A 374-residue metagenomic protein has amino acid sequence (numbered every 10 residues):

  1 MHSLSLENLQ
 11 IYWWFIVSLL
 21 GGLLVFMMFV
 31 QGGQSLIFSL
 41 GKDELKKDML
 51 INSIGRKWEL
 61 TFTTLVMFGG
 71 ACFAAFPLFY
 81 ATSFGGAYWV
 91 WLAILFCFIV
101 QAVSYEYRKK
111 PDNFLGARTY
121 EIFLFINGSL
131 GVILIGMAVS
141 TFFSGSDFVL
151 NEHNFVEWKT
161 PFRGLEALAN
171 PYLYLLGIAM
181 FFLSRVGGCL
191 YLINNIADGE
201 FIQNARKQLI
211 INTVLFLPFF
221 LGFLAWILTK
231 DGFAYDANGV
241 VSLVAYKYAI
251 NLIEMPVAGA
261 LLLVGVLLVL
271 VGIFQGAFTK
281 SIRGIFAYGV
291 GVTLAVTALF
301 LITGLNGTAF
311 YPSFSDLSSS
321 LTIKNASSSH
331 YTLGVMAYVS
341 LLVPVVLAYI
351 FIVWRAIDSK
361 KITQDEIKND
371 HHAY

Functional and structural regions predicted by a protein language model:
M1-F62, V66-G69: N-terminal signal-anchor module of multipass membrane proteins
M1-S3, V241-Y246, P312-T332: Short, membrane-exposed interhelical loops at transmembrane-helix boundaries
Q10-S18, A117-L134, Q203-F216, T279-T293: Alpha-helical transmembrane segments and their helix-start/interface "positive-inside/aromatic belt" motifs in integral
V25-F38, A102-N113, V139-F155, I178-F201 (+2 more regions): Juxtamembrane interface elements at the cytosolic ends of transmembrane helices in multi-pass membrane proteins
S83-W91, V100-F182: Membrane-interface helix-loop-helix junctions at boundaries between adjacent transmembrane segments
V139-E157, A225-V240, I302-D316: Membrane-helix interface motif
R163-F219: Loop-centered beta-sheet repeat module
R163-L183, A249-L267, S327-V346: Hydrophobic alpha-helical transmembrane segments
